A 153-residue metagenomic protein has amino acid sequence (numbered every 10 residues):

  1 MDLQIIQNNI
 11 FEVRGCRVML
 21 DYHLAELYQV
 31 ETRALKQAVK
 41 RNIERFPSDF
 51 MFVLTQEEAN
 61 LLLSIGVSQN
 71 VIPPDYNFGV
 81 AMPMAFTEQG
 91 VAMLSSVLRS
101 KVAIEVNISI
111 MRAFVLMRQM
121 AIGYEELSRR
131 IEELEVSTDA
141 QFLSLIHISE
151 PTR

Functional and structural regions predicted by a protein language model:
M1-V106: An anion-engaging/catalytic patch
E58, E135, E150: Acidic-residue sensor for enzyme active/binding pockets
L94, L98-R129: Long, amphipathic alpha-helical segments that form or neighbor coiled-coils/leucine zippers used for dimerization
M120, L127, I131-L145: Amphipathic alpha-helical coiled-coil segments
I146-R153: Residue-level detector of conserved catalytic or cofactor/ligand-binding positions in enzyme active sites
